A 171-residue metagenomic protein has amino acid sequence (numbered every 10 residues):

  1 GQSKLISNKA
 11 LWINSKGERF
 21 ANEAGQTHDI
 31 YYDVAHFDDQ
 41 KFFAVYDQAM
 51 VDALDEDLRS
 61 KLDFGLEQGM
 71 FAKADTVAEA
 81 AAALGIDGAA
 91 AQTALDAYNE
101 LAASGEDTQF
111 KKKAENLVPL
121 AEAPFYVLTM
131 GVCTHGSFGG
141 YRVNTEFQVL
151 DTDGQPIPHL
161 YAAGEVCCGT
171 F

Functional and structural regions predicted by a protein language model:
G1-I86: An anion/pyrophosphate-binding glycine-rich loop and adjacent beta-alpha core in soluble alpha-beta enzymes
A90-T170: A glycine-rich dinucleotide-binding beta-alpha-beta segment and adjacent secondary-structure elements that constitute
